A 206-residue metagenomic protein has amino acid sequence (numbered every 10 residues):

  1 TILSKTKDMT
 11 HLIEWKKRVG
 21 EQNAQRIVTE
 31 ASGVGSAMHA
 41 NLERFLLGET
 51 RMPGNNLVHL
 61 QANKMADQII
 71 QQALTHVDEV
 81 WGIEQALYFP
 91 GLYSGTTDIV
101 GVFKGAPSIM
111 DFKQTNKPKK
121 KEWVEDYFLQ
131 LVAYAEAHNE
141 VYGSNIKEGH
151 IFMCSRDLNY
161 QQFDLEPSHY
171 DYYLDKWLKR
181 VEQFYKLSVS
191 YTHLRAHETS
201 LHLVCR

Functional and structural regions predicted by a protein language model:
T1-S94: Metal-dependent nuclease catalytic cores that hydrolyze phosphodiester bonds in DNA/RNA, characterized by
A40, A133-E136, L194: Generic detector of well-ordered secondary structure
N41, T199-L201: Alpha-helical hydrophobic packing sites
G48-M52, V141-S144, H202: Generic macromolecular interface patches on structured domains
W81-L187: Mg2+/Mn2+-dependent nuclease catalytic core
T192-T199: Conserved small/polar residues in nucleotide/adenosyl-binding loops
V204-R206: Hydrophobic alpha-helical segments, chiefly the membrane-spanning helices and signal/signal-anchor peptides
